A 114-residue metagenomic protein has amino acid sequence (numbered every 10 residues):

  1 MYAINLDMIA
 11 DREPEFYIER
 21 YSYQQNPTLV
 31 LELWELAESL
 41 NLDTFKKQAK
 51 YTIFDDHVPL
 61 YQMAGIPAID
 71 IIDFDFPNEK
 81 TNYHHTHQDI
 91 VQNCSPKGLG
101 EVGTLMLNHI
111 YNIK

Functional and structural regions predicted by a protein language model:
M1-A10: A glycine-rich helix N-cap at a beta->alpha junction
D11-K114: Active-site-adjacent substrate-binding region of metalloamidase/peptidase-like peptide-processing proteins
